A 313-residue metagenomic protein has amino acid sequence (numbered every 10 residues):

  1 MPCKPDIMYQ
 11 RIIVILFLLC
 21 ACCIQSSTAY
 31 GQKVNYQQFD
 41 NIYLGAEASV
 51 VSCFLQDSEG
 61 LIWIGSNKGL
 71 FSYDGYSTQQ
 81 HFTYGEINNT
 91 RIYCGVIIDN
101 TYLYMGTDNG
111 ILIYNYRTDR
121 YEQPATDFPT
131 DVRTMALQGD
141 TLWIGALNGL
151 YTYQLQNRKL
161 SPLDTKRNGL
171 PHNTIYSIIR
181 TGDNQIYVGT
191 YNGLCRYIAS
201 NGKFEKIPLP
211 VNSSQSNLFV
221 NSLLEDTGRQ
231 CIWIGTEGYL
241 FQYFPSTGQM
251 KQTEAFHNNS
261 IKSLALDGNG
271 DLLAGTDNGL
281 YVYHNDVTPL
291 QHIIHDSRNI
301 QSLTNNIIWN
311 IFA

Functional and structural regions predicted by a protein language model:
M1-A313: Carboxylate-rich, polar loop motifs that coordinate divalent cations or form catalytic acidic clusters
